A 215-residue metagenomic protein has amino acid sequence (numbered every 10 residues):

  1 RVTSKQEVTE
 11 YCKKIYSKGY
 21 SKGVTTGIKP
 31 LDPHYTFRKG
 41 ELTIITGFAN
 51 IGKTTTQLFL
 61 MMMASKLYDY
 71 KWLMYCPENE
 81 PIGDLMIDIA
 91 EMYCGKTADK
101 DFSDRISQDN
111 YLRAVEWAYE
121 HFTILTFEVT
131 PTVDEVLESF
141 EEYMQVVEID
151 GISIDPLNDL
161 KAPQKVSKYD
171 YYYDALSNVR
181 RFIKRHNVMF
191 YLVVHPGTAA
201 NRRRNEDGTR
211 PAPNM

Functional and structural regions predicted by a protein language model:
V2-K96: The Walker A/P-loop phosphate-binding site
D32, L67-E148: Cytosolic-facing regulatory segments adjacent to core modules
D32-H34, D174-M215: Phosphate-binding/switch region of NTP-binding enzymes
A64-L67, D88, M92-K96, V146 (+3 more regions): Conserved, well-folded catalytic cores of nucleic-acid-processing and energy-transducing macromolecular machines
C76, S153, V193: Generic enzyme active-site microenvironment
P81-M86, G95, K161-Q164, A199-N205: Switch/connector loops and helix/strand junctions flanking conserved nucleotide-binding motifs in nucleotide-processing
T123-R185: Phosphate-binding/switch loop-helix module in NTP-utilizing enzymes
